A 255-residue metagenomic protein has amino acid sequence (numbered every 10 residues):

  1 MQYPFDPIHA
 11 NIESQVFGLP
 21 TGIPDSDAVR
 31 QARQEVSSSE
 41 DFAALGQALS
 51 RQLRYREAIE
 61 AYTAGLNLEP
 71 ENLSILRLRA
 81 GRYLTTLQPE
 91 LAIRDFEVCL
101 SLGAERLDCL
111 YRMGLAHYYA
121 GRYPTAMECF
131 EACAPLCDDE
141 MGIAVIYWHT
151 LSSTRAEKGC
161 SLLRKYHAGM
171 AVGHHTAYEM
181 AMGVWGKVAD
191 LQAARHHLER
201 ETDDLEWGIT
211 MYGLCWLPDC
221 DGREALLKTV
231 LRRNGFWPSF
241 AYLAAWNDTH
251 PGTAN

Functional and structural regions predicted by a protein language model:
D25-A28, A32, Y62, P89 (+3 more regions): Hydrophobic/aromatic packing residues within the alpha-helices of TPR/SEL1-like helical repeat arrays
V36-S37, P70, A104, D138-E140 (+2 more regions): Short coil turns that delineate tetratricopeptide repeat
E40, S74, D108, G142-I146 (+5 more regions): Start-of-helix register in tetratricopeptide repeats
Q47, G81, L115, L151-S153 (+3 more regions): Residue-level recognition of tetratricopeptide repeat
